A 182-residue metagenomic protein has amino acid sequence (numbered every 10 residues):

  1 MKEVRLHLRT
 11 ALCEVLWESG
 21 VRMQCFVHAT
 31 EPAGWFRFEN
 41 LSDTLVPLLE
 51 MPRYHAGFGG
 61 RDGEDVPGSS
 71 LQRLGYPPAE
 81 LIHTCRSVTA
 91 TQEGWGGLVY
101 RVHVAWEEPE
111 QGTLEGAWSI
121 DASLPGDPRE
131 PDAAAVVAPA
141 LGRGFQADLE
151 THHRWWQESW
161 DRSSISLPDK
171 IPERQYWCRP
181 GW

Functional and structural regions predicted by a protein language model:
M1-W182: Acidic/polar, glycine-enriched structural segments that form the non-catalytic walls/loops of the carbohydrate-binding
